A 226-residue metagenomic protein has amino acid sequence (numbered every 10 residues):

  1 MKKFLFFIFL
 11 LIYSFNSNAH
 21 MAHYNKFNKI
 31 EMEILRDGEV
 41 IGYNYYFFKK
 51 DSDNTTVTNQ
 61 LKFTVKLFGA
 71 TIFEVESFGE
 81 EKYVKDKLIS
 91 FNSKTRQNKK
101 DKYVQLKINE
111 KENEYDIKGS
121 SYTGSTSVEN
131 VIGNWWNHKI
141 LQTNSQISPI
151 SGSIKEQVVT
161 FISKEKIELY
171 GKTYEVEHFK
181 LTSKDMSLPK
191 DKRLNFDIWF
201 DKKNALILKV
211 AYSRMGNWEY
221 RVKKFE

Functional and structural regions predicted by a protein language model:
F4-Y13: Sec-dependent N-terminal signal peptides
I8, E110, I117, N130-V131 (+2 more regions): Alpha-helical structural elements
H20-I108, K139-E226: Acidic, serine/threonine-rich low-complexity disordered tracts
S93-G133: Hydrophobic, well-structured mid-protein blocks that either form specific transmembrane helices
G133, N137-K139: Alpha-helical transmembrane spans
